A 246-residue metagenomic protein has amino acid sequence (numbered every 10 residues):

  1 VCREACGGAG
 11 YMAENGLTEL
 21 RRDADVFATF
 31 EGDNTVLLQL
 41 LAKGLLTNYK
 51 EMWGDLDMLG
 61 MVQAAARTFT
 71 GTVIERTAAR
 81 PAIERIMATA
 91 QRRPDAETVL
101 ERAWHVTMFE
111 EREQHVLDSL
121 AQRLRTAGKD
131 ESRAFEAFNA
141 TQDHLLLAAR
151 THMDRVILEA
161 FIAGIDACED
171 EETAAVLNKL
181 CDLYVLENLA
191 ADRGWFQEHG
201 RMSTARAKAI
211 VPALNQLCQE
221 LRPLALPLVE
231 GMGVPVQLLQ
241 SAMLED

Functional and structural regions predicted by a protein language model:
V1-D246: Flavin-dependent oxidoreductase catalytic core characteristic of acyl-CoA dehydrogenase/oxidase-like enzymes
